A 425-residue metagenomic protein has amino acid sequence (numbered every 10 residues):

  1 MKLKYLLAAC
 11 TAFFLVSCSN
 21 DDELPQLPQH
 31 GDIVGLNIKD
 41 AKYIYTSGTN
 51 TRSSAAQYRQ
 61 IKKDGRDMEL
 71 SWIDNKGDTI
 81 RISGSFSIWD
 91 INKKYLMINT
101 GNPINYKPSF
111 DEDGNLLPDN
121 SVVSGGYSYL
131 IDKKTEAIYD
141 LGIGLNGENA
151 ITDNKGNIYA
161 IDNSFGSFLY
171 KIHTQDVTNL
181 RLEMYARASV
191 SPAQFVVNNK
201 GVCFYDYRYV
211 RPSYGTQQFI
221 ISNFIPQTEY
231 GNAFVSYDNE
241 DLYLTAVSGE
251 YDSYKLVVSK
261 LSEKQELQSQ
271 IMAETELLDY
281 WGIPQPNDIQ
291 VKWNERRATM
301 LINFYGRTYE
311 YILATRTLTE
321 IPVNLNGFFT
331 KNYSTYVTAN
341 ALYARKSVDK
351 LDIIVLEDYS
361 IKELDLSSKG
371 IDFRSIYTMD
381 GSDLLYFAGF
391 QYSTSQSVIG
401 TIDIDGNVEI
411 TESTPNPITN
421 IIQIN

Functional and structural regions predicted by a protein language model:
L3-A8, A12-K42: Bacterial Sec-dependent N-terminal signal peptides
G31-S47, K94-Y106, D113-D119, G156-D162 (+7 more regions): Short beta-strand elements that form the blades of beta-propeller/WD-repeat-like and other beta-sheet-rich scaffold
T51-I82, P108-L141, G166-Y185, F204-E229 (+4 more regions): Surface-exposed loop/turn elements that mediate protein-protein interactions on large endomembrane-trafficking
D78-P108: Short, intrinsically disordered low-complexity segments
R81-K93, I143-N154, R187-N199, T228-D238 (+4 more regions): Repeated scaffold domains used in trafficking and secretory/extracellular systems, primarily beta-propellers
N92, S124, N154, N163-F165 (+12 more regions): Short loop/turn segments that connect beta-strands within the blades of beta-propeller domains, predominantly WD40
P322-T394: Intrinsically disordered, low-complexity segments enriched in Gly and acidic/Ser/Thr residues that form flexible
G389-N425: Blade-level signature of beta-propeller repeat domains, shared across WD40, Kelch, NHL, RCC1 and BNR/Asp-box propellers
